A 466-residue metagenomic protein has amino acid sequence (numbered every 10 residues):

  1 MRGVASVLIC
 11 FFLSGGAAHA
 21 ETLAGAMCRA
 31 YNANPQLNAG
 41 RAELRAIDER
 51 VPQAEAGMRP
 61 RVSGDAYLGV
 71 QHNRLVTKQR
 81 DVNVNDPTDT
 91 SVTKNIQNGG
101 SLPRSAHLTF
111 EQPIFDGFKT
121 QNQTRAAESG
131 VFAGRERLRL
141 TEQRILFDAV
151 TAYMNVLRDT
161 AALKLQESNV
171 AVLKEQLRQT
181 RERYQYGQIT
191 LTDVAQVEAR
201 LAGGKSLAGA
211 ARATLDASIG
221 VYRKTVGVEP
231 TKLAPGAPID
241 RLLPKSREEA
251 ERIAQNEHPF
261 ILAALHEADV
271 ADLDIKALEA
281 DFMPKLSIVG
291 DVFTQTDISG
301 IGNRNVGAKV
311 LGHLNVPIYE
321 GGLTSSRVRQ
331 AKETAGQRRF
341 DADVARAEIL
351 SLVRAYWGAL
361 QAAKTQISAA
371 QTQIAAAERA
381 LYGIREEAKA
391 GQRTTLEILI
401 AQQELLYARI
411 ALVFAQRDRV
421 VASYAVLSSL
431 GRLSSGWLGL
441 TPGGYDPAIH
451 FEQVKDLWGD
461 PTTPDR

Functional and structural regions predicted by a protein language model:
A5-G15: Bacterial N-terminal signal peptides
G16-A20: Sec/Tat signal peptide C-region and signal peptidase I cleavage site
E21-M27: Regulatory alphaC helix of protein kinase catalytic domains
C28-F115, F147, K224-V228, E251-S326 (+3 more regions): A small-residue-enriched
N38-A42, E55-A56, N98-L102, I114-E142 (+10 more regions): Sec/SRP-type N-terminal targeting helices
I47, A54, R61, G134 (+28 more regions): Hydrophobic stripe of amphipathic alpha-helices that form coiled-coil interfaces
H72, L412-R466: Acidic, low-complexity, intrinsically disordered peripheral segments
L140-Q255, Y356-A359, A363-Q366, G383 (+4 more regions): Periplasmic alpha-helical coiled-coil/stalk elements that build and connect Gram-negative outer-membrane
